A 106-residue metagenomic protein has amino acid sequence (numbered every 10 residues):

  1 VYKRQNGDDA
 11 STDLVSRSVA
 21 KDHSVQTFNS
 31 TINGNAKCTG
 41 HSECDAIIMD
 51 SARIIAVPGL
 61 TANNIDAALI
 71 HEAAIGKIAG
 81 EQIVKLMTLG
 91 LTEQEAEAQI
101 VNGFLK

Functional and structural regions predicted by a protein language model:
K3-L91, V101-K106: Conserved beta-strand/loop scaffold segments within soluble protein domains that form the structured core and edges
